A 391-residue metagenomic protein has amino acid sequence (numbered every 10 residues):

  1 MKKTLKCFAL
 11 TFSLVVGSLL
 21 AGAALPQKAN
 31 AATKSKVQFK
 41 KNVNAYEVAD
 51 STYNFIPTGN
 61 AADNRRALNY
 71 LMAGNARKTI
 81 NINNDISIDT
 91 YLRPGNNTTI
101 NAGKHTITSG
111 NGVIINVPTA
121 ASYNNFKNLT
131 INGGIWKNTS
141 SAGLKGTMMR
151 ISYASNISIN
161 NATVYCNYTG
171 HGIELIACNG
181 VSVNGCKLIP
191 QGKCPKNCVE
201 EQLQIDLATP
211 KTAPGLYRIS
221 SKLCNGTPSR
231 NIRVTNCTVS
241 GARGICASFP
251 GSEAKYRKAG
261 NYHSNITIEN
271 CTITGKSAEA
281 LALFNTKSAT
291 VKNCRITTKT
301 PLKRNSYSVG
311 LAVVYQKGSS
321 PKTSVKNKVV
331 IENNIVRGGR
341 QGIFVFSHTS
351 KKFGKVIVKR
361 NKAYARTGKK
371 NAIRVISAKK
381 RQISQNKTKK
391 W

Functional and structural regions predicted by a protein language model:
M1-F12: Bacterial N-terminal signal peptides that target proteins for export
T11-A21: Bacterial N-terminal signal peptides
L19-K34: Sec-dependent signal peptide cleavage junction
D50-N81: Acidic Gly/Asp/Thr-rich repetitive segments characteristic of extracellular carbohydrate-active and adhesion proteins
N69-A73, S87-N101, I107-N132, K137-N156 (+4 more regions): Extracellular beta-strand-rich solenoid/capping regions of secreted or surface-exposed proteins that bind or remodel
I88-L92, K104, T108-I114, T139-T147 (+9 more regions): Short glycine/acidic-rich loop motifs that flank beta-strands on beta-rich extracellular proteins
G95-N97, A121, F126, I131 (+24 more regions): Parallel beta-helix/beta-solenoid
